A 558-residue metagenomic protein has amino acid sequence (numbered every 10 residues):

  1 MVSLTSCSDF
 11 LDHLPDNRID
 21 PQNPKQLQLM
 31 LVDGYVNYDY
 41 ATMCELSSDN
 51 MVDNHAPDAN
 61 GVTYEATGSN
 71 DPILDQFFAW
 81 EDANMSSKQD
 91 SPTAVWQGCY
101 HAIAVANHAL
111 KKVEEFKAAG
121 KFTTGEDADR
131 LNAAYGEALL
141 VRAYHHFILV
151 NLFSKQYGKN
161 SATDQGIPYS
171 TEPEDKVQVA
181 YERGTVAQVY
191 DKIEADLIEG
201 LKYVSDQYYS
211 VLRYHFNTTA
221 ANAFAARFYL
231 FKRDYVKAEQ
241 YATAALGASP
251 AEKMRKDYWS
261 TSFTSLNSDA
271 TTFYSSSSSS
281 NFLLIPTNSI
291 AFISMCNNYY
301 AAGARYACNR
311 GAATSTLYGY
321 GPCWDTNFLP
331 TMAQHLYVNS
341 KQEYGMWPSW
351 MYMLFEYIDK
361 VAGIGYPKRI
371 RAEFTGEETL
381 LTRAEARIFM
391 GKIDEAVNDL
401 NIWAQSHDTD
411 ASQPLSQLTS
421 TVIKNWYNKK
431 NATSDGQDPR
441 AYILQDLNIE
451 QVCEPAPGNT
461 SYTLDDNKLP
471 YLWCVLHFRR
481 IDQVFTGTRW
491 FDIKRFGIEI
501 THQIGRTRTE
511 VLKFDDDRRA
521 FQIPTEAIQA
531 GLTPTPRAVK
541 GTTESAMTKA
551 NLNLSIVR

Functional and structural regions predicted by a protein language model:
C7-N60, G303-T314, G497-R558: Membrane-proximal, proline-rich intrinsically disordered regions
S8, T218-Y258, G541, A550-V557: Aromatic-residue-lined binding/catalytic grooves and analogous aromatic/hydrophobic interfacial grooves in multimeric
P72-F153, G184, K202-D206, I364-R371 (+3 more regions): Conserved, well-structured interaction surfaces
I103-A106, Y190, L197, A242 (+3 more regions): Inward-facing hydrophobic residues that define packing positions of alpha-helical scaffold repeats
A119-L131, F153-K192, Q240: Short coil/linker segments at helix-helix boundaries
E239-E377, D410-G458, Y462, D482 (+3 more regions): Hydrophobic-face positions in mid-chain alpha helices that act as interaction patches
